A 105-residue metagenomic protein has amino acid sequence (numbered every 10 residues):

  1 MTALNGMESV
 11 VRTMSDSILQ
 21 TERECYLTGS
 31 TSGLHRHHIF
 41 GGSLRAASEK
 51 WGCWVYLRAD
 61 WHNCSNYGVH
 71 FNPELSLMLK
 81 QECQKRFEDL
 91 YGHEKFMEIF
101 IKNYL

Functional and structural regions predicted by a protein language model:
M1-M7, K95-I99: Nuclease and nuclease-like effector domains acting on nucleic acids or nucleotide cofactors
G6-H35, D60: Short cysteine-rich loop/turn motifs with clustered Cys
V10, G41-S43, N72: Sparse, context-dependent recognition of short Cys/His-centered cofactor- or disulfide-binding micro-motifs
I18, I39, I99-I101: Weak global preference for isoleucine
S32-R36, S65-G68: Cys/His-rich zinc-coordinating "finger/knuckle" motifs
G33-R45: Short recognition patches in nucleic-acid-associated and regulatory proteins
R45-V55, N63-L105: Polybasic, low-complexity binding patches
